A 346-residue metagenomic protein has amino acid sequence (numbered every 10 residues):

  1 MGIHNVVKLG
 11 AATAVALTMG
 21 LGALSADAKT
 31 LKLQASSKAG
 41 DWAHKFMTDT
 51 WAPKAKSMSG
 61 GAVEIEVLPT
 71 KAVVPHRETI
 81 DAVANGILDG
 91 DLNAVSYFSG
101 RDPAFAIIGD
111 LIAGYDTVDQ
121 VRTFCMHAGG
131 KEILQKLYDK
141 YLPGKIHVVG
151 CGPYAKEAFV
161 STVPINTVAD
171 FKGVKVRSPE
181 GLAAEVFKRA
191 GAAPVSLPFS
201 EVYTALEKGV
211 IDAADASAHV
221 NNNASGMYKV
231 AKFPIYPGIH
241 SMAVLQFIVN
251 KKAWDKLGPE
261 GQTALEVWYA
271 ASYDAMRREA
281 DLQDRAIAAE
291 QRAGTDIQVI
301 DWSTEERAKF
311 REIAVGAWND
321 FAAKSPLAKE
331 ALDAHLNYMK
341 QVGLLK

Functional and structural regions predicted by a protein language model:
M1-T13: Bacterial N-terminal signal peptides that target proteins for export
H4, A23-S25: Glycine-centered signal
G10-G22: Bacterial N-terminal signal peptides
A11-A12, D27-R122, D139-K346: N-terminal secretory/targeting leader peptides
V121-G129: A short acidic, glycine-rich active-site loop that binds or catalyzes chemistry on phosphate/adenosine moieties
A128-P143: Hinge/lid segment of periplasmic solute-binding proteins
